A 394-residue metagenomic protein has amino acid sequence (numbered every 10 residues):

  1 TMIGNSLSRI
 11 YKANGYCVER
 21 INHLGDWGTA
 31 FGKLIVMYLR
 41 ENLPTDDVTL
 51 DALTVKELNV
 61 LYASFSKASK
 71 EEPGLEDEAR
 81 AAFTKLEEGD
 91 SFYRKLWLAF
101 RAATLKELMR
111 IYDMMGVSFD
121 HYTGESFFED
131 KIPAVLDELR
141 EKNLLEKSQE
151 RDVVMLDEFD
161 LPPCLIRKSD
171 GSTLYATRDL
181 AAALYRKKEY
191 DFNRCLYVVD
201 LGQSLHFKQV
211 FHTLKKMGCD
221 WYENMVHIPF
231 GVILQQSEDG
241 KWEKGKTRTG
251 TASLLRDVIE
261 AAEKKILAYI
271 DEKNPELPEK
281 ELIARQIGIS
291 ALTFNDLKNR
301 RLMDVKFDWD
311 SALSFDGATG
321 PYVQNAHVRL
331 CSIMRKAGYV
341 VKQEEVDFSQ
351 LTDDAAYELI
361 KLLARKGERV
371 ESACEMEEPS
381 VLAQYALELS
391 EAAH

Functional and structural regions predicted by a protein language model:
T1-H394: Non-catalytic interaction-recognition regions
